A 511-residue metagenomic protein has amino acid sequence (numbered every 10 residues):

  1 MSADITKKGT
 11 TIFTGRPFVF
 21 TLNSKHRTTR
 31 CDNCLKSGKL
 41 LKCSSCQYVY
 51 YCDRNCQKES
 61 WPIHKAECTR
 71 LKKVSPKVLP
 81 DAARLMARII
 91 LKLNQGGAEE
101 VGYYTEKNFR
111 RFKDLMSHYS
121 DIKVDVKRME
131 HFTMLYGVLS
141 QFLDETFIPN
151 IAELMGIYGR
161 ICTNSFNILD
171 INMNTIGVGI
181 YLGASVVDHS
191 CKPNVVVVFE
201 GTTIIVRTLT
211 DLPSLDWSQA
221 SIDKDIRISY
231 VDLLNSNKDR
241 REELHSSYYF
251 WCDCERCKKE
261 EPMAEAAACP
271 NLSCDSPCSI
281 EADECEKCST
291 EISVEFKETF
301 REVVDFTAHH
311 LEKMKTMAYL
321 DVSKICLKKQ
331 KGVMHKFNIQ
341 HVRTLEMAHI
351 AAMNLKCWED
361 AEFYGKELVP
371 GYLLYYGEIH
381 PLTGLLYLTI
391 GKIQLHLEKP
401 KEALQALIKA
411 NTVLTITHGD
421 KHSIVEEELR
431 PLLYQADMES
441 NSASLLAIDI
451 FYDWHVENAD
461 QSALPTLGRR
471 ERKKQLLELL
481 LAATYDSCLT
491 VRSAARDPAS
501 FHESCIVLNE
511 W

Functional and structural regions predicted by a protein language model:
M1-W511: Short alpha-helical interaction motifs and adjacent low-complexity tails used for partner binding in regulatory proteins
